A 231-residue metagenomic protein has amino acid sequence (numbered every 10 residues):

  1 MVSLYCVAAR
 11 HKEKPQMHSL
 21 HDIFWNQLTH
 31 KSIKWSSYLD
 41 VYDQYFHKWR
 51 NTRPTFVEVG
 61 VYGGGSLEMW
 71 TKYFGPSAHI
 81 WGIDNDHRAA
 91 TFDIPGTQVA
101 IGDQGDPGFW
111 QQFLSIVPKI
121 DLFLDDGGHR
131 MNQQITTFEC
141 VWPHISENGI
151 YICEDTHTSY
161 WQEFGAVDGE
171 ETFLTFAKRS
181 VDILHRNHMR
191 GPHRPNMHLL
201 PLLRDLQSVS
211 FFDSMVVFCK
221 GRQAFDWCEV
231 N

Functional and structural regions predicted by a protein language model:
V2-L124, G128-C153, H157-N231: A short alpha-helical cap/connector motif
